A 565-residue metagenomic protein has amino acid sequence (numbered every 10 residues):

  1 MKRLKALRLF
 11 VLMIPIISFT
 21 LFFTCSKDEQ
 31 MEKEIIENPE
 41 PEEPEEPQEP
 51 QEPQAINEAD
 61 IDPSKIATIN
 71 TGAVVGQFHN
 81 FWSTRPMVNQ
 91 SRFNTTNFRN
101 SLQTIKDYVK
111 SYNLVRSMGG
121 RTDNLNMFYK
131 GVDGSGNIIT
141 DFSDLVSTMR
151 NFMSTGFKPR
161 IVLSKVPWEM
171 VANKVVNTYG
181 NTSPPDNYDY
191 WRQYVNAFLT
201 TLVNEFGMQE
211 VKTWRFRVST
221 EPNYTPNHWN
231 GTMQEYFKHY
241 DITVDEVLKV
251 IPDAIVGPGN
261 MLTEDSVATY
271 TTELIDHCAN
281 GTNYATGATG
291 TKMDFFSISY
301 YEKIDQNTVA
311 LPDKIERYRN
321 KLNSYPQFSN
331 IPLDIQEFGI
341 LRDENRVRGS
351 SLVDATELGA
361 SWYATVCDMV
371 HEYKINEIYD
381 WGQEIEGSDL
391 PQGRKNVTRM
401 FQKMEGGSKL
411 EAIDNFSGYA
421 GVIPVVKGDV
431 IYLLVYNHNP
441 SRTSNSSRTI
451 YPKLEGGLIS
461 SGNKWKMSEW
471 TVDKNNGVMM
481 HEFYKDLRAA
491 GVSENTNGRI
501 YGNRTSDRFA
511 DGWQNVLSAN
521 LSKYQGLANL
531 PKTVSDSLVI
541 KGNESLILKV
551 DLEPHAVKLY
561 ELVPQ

Functional and structural regions predicted by a protein language model:
K2-V11: Bacterial N-terminal signal peptides that target proteins for export
F10-T20: Bacterial N-terminal signal peptides
S18-D60: Bacterial Sec-dependent N-terminal signal peptides
P53-M118: Boundary/entry segment of secreted carbohydrate-active catalytic domains
S101, I298-V347: Glycoside hydrolase catalytic-domain groove-lining segments
V109-Q306: Substrate-binding cleft and catalytic face of glycoside hydrolase catalytic domains, especially the flexible beta-alpha
E337-T449, M480-D486: Aromatic/acidic polysaccharide-binding cleft in carbohydrate-active enzymes
N439-Q565: C-terminal beta-sandwich/jelly-roll accessory domains of carbohydrate-active enzymes
